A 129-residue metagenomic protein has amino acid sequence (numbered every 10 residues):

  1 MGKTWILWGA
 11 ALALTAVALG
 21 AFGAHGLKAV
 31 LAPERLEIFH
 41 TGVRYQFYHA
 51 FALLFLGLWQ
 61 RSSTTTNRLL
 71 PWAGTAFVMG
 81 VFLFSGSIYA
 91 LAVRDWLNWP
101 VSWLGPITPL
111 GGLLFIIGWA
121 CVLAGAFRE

Functional and structural regions predicted by a protein language model:
M1-E129: Polytopic transmembrane helical bundles with strong interfacial aromatic enrichment
